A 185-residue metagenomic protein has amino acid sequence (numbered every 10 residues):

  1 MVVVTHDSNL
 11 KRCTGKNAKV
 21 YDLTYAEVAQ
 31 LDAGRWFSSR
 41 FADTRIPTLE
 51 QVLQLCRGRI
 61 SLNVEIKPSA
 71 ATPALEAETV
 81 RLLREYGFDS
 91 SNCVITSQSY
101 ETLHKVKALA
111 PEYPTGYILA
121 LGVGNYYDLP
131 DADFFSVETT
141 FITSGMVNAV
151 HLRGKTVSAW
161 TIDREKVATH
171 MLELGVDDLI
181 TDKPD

Functional and structural regions predicted by a protein language model:
M1-G58, K67, T115-Y117: An active-site metal/cofactor-coordinating segment within enzyme catalytic domains
S38, E50, Q54, G58-D185: Short loop-to-alpha-helix "cap/lid" segments that border enzyme active sites across diverse enzyme classes
